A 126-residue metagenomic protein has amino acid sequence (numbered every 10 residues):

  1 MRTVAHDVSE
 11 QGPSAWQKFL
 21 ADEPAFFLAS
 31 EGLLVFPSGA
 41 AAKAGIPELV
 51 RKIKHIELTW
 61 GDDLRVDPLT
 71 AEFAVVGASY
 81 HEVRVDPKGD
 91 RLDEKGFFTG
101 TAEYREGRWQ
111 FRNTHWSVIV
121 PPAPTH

Functional and structural regions predicted by a protein language model:
M1-A15: Short, aromatic-enriched amphipathic alpha-helices that serve as compact interaction elements
R2-H6, S30-L33, K88: Second-shell loop/turn segments in exported
P13-L69, D93-E94: A solvent-exposed, acidic/Ser-Thr-rich amphipathic alpha-helical stretch
L20, G32, A78-Y80, H115: A mature extracytoplasmic/lumenal domain signature
K52, E82-L92: Short, cysteine-centered beta-strand-loop-beta hairpins and adjacent loop/turn segments enriched in charged/polar
L58, E72-E82: A short hydrophobic beta-strand element
V66-V75, D90, A102-Q110: A short, structured loop/turn motif at beta-sheet edges
K95-P124: Short beta-strand edge/turn micro-motifs at domain boundaries
